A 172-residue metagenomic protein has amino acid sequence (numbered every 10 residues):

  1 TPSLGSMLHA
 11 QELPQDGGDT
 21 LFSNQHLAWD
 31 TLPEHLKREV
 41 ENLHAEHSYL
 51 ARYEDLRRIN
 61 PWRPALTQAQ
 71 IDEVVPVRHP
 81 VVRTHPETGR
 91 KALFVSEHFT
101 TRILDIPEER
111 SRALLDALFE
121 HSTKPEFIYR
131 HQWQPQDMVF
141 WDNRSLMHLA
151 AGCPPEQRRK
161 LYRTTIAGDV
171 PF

Functional and structural regions predicted by a protein language model:
T1-M138, N143-F172: Non-heme Fe(II) oxygenase catalytic core, chiefly the N-lobe of the double-stranded beta-helix
